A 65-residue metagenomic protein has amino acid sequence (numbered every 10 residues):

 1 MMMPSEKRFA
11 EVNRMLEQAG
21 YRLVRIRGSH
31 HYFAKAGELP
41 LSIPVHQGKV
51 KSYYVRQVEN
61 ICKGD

Functional and structural regions predicted by a protein language model:
M1-R25, F33-D65: Basic nucleic-acid-binding interfaces
